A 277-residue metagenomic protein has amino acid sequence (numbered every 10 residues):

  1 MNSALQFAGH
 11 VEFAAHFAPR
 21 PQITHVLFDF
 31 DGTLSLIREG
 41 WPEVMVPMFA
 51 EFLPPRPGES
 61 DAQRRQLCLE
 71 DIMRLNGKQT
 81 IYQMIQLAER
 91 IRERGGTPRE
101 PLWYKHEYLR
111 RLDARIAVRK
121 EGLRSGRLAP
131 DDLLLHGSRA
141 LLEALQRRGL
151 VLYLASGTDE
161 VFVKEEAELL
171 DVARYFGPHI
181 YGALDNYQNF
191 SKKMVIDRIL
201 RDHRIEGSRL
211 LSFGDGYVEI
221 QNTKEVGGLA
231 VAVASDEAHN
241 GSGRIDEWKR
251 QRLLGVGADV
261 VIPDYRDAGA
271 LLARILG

Functional and structural regions predicted by a protein language model:
S3-L67: Active-site neighborhood of HAD-like aspartate-dependent phosphohydrolases
R20, R148-L150, D202-S208, I275: Glycine-rich phosphate-binding loop signature in dinucleotide/nucleotide-binding domains
M45, A129-L133, S138-E168, Y181-Y187: Substrate-recognition element of Asp-dependent hydrolases with the DxDx(T/V) motif
E70-D132, H136-R147, V151: A metal-dependent, Asp-based hydrolase signature
L102-W103, A173-N189: A short, structured active-site edge motif that brings together acidic residues
S156, S212-V260: Acidic, Mg2+-coordinating phosphoryl-transfer loop and its flanking beta/alpha structural elements, shared across
Y181, D259-D267: Short acidic-hydrophobic, aromatic-tinged amphipathic segments that line or gate anion-handling sites
F190-E225: Conserved Lys-Pro-Asp/Glu-containing loop-to-beta segment of HAD-superfamily phosphomonoesterases, centered on
